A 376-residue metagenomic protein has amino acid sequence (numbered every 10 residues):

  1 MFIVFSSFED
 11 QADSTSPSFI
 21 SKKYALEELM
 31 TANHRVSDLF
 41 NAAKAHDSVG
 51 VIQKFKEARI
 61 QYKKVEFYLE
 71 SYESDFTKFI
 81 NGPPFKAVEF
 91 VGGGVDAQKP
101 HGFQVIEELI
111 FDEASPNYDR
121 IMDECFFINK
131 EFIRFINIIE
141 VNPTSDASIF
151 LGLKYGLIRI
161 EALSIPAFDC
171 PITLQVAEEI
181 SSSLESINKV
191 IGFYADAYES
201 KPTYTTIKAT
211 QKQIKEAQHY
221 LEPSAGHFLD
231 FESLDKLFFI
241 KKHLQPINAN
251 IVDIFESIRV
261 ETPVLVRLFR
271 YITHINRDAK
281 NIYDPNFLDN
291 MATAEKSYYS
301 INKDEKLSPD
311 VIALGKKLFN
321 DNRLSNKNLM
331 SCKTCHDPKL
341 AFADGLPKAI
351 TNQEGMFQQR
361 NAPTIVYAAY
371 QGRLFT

Functional and structural regions predicted by a protein language model:
M1-S14: Bacterial Sec-dependent N-terminal signal peptides
Q11-M291: Mature extracytoplasmic or organellar-lumen-exposed domains after removal of signal/transit peptides
S21-Y24, N41-A42, D47-S48, K296-L324: Electrostatic cytochrome c docking/interface patches
L29-M30, E305-P309, M356: Short helix-capping and inter-helix turn/linker motifs at the boundaries of alpha-helical repeat units
A58, G315-K339, I365: The canonical Cys-X-X-Cys-His
Y62-Y72, S325-N326, K339-A343, G372: Amphipathic alpha-helical interaction segments
I180, I240, S308, S325-N328 (+1 more regions): Active-site-proximal structural scaffolding
I275-D278, I282-D304, N326-M330, A341-T376: Electron-transfer interface patches adjacent to heme c in soluble/periplasmic c-type cytochromes and di-/multiheme
